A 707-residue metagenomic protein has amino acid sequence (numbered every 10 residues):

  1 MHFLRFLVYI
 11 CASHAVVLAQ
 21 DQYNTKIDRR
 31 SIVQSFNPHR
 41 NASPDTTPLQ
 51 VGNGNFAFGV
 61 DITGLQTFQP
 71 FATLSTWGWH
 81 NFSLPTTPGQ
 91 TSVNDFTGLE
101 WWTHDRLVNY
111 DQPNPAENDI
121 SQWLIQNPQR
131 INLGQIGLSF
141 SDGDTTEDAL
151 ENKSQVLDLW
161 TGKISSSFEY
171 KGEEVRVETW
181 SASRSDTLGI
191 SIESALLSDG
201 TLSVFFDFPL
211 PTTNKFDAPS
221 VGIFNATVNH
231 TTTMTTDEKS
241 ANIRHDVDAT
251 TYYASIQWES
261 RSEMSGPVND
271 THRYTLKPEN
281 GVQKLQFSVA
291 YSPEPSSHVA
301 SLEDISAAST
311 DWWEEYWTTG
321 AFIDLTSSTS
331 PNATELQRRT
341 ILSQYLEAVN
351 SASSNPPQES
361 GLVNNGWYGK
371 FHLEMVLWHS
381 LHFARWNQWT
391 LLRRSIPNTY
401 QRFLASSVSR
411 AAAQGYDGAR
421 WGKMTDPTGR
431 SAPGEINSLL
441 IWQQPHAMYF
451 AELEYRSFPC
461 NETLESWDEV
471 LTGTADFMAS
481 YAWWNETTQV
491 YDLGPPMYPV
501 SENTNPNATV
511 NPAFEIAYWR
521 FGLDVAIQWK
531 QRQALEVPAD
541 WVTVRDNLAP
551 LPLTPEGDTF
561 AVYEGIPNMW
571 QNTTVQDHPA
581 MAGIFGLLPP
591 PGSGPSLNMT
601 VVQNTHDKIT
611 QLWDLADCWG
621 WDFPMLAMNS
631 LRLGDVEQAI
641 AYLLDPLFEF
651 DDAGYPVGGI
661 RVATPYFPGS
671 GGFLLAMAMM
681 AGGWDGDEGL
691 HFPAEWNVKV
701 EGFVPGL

Functional and structural regions predicted by a protein language model:
M1-A19: Fungal secretory targeting signals
Q20-K370, W389, Y400-S407: Acidic/polar, glycine-enriched structural segments that form the non-catalytic walls/loops of the carbohydrate-binding
N41, Q66, T87, H372-V408 (+5 more regions): Active-site core of glycosidic bond-cleaving carbohydrate-active enzymes
N118-A149, S154, Q528, P668-P705: Catalytic cores of secreted or luminal carbohydrate-active enzymes
N214, E347-N355, G369-H372, L391 (+5 more regions): Secretory-pathway/luminal and periplasmic proteins that interact with or process carbohydrate-rich
D324-N332, Q337, P356-G369, H379 (+6 more regions): Primarily short, surface-exposed interaction patches in extracytoplasmic proteins
S354-L362, T463-S466, W483-L493, L535-T543: Short, glycine/acidic-rich hinge or "gate" loops at secondary-structure transitions that mediate conformational
D476-W529: Acidic/histidine-rich catalytic neighborhood
